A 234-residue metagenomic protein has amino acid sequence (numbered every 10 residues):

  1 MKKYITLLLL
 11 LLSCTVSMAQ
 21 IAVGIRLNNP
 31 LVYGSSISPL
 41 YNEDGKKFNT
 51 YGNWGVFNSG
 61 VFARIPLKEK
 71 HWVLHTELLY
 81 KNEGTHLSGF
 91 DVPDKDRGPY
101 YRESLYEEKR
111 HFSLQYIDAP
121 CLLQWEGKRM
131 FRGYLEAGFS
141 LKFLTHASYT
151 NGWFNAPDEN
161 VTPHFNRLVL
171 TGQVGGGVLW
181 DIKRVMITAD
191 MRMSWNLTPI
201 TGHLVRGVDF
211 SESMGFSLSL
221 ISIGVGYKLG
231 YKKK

Functional and structural regions predicted by a protein language model:
A19-P66, K70, K228-K234: Short glycine/proline- and aromatic-enriched beta-strand/turn motifs that initiate or cap beta-hairpins
A19-V23, K70-L74, R129-L135, L168 (+2 more regions): Outer-envelope beta-barrel architecture signal
I21, N53-F57, S113-I117, F131 (+2 more regions): Residues that define the transmembrane beta-barrel architecture of outer-membrane proteins
V23-L27, T76-L78, C121, L135-A137 (+3 more regions): Membrane-embedded beta-strand positions of outer-membrane beta-barrel proteins
L27-Y33, Y80-G84, F139-T145, M193-P199 (+1 more regions): Transmembrane beta-strands of outer-membrane beta-barrel pores
S35-D44, H86-P93, A147-A156, I200-V208: Outer-membrane beta-barrel translocator domains and adjoining extracellular loop/strand segments of Gram-negative
S36-S38, H164-K234: Predominantly the C-terminal beta-signal and adjacent terminal strand-loop region of outer-membrane beta-barrel
E43-T50, S104-R110, P157-H164, G207-S213: Extracellular loop and loop/strand-boundary signature of outer-membrane beta-barrel proteins
